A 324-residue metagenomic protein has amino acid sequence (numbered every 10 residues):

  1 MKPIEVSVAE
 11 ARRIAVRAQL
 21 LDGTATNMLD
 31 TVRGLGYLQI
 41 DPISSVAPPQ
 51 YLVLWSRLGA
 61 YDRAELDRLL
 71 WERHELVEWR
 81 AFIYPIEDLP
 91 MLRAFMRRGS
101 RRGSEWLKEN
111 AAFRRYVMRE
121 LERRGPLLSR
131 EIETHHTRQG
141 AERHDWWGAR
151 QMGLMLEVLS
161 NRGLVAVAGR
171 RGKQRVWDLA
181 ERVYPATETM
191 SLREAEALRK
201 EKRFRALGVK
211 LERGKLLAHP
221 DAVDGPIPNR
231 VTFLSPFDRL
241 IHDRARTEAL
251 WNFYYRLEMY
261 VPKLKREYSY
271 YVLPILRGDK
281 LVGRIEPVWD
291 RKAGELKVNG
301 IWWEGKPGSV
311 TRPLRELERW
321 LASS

Functional and structural regions predicted by a protein language model:
M1-S324: Long, charged, low-complexity, helical-prone intrinsically disordered regions
